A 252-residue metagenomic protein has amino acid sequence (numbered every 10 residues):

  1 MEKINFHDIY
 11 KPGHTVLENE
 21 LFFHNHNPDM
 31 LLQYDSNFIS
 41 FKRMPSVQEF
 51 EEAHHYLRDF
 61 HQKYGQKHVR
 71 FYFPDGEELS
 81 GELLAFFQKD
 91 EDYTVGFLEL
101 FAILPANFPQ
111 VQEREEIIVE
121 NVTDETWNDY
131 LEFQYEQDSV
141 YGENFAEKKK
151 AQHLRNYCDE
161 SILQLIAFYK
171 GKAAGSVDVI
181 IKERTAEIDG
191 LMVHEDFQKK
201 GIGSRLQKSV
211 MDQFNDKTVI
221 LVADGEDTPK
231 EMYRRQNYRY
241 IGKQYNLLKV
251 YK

Functional and structural regions predicted by a protein language model:
M1-Y64, L79-S80, K148: N-terminal charged segments
E2-H7, M44, L98, L104 (+1 more regions): Short amphipathic alpha-helix that is part of the acyltransferase structural core
Y10-T15, G65-K67, E78-L79, L154-L165: A short helix-loop-beta-strand connector motif used in the catalytic cores of GNAT acetyltransferases and, in some
F50-I117, L247-K249: Acyl-donor-binding surface of acyltransferase catalytic domains
F50-L57, G190-E195, K199-Q213, E231 (+1 more regions): Conserved acetyl-CoA-binding loop-helix of GNAT-fold acetyltransferases
Y64-P74, Q213-G225: Conserved GNAT acetyl-CoA-binding A-motif
E78-Y93, S204, E226-K243: Conserved active-site alpha-helix within GNAT-family acetyltransferase domains
G142-M192: A conserved beta-strand-loop-helix scaffold within acyl/acetyltransferase catalytic domains
